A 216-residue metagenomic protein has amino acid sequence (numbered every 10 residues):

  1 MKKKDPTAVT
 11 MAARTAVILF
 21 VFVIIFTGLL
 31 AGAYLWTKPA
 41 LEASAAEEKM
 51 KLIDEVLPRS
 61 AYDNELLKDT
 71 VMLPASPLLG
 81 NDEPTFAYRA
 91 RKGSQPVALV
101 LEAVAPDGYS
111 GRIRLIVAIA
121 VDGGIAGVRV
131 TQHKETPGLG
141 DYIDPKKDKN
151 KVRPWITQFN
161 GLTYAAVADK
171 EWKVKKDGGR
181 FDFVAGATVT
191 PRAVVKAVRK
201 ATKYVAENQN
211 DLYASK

Functional and structural regions predicted by a protein language model:
K2-K216: Flexible, solvent-exposed loop/hinge segments and secondary-structure transition points
